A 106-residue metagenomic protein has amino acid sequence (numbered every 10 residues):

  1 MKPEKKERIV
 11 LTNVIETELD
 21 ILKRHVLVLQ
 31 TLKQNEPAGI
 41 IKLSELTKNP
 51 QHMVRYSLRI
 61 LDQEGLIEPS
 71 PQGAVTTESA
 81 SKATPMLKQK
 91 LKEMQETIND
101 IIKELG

Functional and structural regions predicted by a protein language model:
K2-K5, P85-G106: Amphipathic alpha-helical dimerization/coiled-coil segments that flank or bridge DNA-binding/regulatory modules
K2-L27: Short alpha-helical segments that sit at the start of domains
I21-P37, E45: Short amphipathic alpha-helical interface segments
Q30, G39-I41, R59, Q72: Residues within the helices of the helix-turn-helix
K42-E45, Q63: Alpha-helical residues within the helix-turn-helix
K48-D62: Short amphipathic alpha-helical interaction segments
D62-Q72: A short, conserved structural fragment
Q72-S79: Minor-groove-contacting beta-hairpin "wing" of winged helix-turn-helix DNA-binding domains
